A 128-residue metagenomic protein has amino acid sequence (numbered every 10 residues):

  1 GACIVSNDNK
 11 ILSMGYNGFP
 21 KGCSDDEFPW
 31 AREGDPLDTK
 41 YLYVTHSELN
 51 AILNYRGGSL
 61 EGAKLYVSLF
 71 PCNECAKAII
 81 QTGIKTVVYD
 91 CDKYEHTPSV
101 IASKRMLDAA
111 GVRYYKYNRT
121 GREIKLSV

Functional and structural regions predicted by a protein language model:
A2-V128: Zinc-dependent deaminase catalytic domain
